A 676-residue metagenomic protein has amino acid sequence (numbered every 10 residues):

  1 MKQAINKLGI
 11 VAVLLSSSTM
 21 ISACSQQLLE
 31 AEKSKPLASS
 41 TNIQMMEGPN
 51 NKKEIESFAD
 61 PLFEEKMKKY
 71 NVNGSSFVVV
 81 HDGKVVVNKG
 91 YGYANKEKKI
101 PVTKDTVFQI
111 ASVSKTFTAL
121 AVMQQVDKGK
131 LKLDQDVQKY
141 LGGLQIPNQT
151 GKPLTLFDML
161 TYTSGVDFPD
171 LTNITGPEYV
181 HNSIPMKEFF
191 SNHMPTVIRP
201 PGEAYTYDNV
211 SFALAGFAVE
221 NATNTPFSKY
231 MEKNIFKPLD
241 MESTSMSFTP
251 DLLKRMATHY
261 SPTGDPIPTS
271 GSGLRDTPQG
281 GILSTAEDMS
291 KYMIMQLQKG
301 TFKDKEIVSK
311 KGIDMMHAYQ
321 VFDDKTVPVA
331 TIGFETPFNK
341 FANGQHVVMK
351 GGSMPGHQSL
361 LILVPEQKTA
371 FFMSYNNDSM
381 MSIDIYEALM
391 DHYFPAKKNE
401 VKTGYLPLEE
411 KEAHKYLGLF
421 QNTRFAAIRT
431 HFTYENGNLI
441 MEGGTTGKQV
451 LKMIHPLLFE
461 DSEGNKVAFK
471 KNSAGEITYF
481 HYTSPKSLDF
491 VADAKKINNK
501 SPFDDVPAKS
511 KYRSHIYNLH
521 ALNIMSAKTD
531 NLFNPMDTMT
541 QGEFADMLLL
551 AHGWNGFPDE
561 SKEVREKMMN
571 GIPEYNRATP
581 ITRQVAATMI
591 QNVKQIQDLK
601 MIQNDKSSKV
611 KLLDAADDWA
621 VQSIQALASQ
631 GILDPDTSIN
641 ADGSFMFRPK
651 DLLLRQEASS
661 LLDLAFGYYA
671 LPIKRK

Functional and structural regions predicted by a protein language model:
K2-I10: Bacterial N-terminal signal peptides that target proteins for export
V11-M20: Bacterial N-terminal signal peptides
C24-K89, E220-T223, E232, K237 (+1 more regions): Catalytic loop of the DD-peptidase/beta-lactamase superfamily, centered on the K-T-G motif and neighboring
L29-E30, N173, D493-K511, S526-V585 (+3 more regions): Feature responds to low-complexity, polar/acidic, surface-exposed segments characteristic of secreted/exported proteins
K53, K69, Y91-N209, G216 (+5 more regions): Active-site-proximal loop and beta-strand segments within enzyme catalytic domains
F77-K84, Q109-V137, M159, N192-H193 (+6 more regions): Alpha-helical scaffold elements that line and support the substrate/ligand-binding pocket of soluble hydrolases
V85-N88, L144-P153, T161-T172, S228 (+8 more regions): Secretory-pathway/luminal and periplasmic proteins that interact with or process carbohydrate-rich
E97, F117, M123-G142, A222-P250 (+4 more regions): Short, well-structured active-site flanking segments
